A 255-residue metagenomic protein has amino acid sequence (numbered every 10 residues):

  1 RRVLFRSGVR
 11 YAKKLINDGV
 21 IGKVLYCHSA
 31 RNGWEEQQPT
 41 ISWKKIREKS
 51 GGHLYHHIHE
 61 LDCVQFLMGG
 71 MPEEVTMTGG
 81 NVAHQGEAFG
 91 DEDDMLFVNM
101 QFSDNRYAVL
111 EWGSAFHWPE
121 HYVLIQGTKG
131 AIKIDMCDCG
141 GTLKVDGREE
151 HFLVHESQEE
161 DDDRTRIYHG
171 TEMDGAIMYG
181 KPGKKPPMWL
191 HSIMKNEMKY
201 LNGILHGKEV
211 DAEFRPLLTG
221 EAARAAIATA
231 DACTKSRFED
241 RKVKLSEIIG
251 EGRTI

Functional and structural regions predicted by a protein language model:
F5-G90, D240: Predominantly a Rossmann-like dinucleotide-binding segment in NAD(P)-dependent oxidoreductases
Y11-K14, C63, F97, Y200 (+1 more regions): Alpha-helical elements of Rossmann-like donor-binding domains used by nucleotide-donor carbohydrate transfer enzymes
G22-Y26, K235-I255: C-terminal capping/lid region of NAD(P)-dependent oxidoreductase domains
I58, E111-P119: Glycine-rich phosphate/pyrophosphate-binding beta-alpha loops
M71, D104-R106, G130-A131, R241: Short acidic/polar mixed-charge low-complexity motifs
D91-D93, V98-N105, I125-G127: Active-site beta-strand termini and strand-to-loop segments that position acidic
K129-E221, G252-I255: C-terminal glycine/acidic-rich active-site capping loop/insertion
R224-K235: C-terminal hydrophobic helical "lid"/dimerization subdomain of Rossmann-like NAD(P)H-dependent oxidoreductases
